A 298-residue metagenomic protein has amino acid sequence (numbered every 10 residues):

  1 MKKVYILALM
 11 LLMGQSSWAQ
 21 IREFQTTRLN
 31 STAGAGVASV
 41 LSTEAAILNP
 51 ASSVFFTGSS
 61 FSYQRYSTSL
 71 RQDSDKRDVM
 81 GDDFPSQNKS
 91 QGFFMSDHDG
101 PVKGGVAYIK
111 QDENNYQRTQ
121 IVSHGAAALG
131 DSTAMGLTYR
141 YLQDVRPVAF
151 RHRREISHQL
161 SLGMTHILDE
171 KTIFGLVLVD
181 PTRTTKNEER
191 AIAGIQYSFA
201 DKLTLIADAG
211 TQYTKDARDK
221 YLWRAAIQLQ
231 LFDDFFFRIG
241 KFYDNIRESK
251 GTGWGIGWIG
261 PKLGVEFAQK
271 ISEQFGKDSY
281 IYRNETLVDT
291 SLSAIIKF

Functional and structural regions predicted by a protein language model:
V4-M13: Sec-dependent N-terminal signal peptides
S16-P101, D180, T286, T290 (+1 more regions): N-terminal, post-signal peptide beta-strand-biased segments of exported outer-membrane/organellar beta-barrel and other
I21, Y66-F93, K103-Y116, V145-R154 (+3 more regions): Flexible, solvent-exposed loop segments that connect beta-strands
T27, A45, N88-S90, R118-Q120 (+5 more regions): Transmembrane beta-barrel architecture of outer-membrane proteins
S31, V37-S39, Q64-T68, A107-Q111 (+5 more regions): Outer-membrane beta-barrel pore domains and translocons
T32, S52, F93-D97, S123-A127 (+5 more regions): Residues on the lipid-exposed face of transmembrane beta-strands in outer-membrane beta-barrel proteins
S60, M135, K171-V177, T185-F298: Outer membrane beta-barrel transmembrane domains
P85-V179: Transmembrane beta-barrel wall of Gram-negative outer-membrane proteins
